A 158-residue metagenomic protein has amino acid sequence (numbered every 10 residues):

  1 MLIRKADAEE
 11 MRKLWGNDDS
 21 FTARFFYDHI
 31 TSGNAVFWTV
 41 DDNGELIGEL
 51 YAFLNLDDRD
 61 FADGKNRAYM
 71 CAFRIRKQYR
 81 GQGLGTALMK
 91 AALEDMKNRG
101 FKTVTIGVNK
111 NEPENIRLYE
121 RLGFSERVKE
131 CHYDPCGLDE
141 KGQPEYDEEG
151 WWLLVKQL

Functional and structural regions predicted by a protein language model:
M1-L2: Extreme N-terminal starter segment of soluble prokaryotic enzymes
K5-K77, M89-K90, L158: Acetyl-CoA-dependent GNAT
A35, D147-L153: Short hydrophobic/aromatic beta-strand or adjacent loop that forms the aromatic wall/cage of a ligand/substrate-binding
R74, V108-K110: Structured beta->alpha junctions
I75, G81-E94, R117-R121: Conserved acetyl-CoA-binding loop-helix of GNAT-fold acetyltransferases
G85, M89, N111-N115, C131-L138: Short glycine/proline-centered loop/turn elements that form peptide/ligand docking sites
M96-G107: Conserved GNAT acetyl-CoA-binding A-motif
G107-V108, E120-P144: Conserved catalytic-core motifs of GNAT/GCN5-like acyltransferases
